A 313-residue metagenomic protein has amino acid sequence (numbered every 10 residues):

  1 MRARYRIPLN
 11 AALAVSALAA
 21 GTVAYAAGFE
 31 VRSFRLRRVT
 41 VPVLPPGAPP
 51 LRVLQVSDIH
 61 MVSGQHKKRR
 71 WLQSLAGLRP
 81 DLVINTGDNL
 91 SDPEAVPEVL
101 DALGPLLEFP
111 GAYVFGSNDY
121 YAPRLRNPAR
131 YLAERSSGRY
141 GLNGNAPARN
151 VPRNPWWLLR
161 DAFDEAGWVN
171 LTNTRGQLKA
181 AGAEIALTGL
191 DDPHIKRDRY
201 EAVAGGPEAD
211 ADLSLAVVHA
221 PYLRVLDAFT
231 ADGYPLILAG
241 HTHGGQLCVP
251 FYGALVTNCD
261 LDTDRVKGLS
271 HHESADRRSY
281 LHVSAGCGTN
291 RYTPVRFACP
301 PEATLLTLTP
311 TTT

Functional and structural regions predicted by a protein language model:
A11-A14, L18-A102, A122: N-terminal active-site segment of His-dependent metallophosphoesterases
P42-L54, W168-V169, R175-L187, L213 (+2 more regions): Beta-strand-turn-beta hairpins that frame and shape the catalytic cleft of phosphate-ester-processing enzymes
P50-R69, L90-D92, Y121-L132, F251-D262 (+1 more regions): Acidic/histidine-rich helix-loop elements that form or flank divalent-metal/phosphate-binding sites at the catalytic
L54-S57, L82-D88, G111-S117, L171-N173 (+3 more regions): Active-site neighborhood of phospho(di)ester-bond hydrolases with catalytic His/Asp-centered motifs
M61-H66, L90-E94, N118-L125, A146-V151 (+6 more regions): Active-site environment of divalent metal-dependent phosphoester hydrolases
K67-K179: Core catalytic region of metal-dependent phosphoesterases/phosphodiesterases, especially metallo-beta-lactamase-like
R126, A133-W168, T172-T174, A180-D227 (+1 more regions): Binuclear metal-dependent hydrolase catalytic cores centered on His/Asp/Glu-rich metal-binding motifs
P221-T304: Conserved beta-sheet core of the metallophosphoesterase superfamily
